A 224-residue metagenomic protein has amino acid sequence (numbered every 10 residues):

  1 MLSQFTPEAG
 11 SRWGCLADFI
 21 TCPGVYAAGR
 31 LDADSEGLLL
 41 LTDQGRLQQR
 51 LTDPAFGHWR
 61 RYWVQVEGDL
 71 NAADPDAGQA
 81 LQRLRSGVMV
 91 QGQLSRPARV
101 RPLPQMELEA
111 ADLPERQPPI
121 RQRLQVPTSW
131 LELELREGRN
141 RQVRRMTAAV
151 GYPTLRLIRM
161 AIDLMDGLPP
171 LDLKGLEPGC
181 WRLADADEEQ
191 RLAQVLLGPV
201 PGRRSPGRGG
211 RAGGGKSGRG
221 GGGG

Functional and structural regions predicted by a protein language model:
M1-P201: RNA pseudouridine synthases
R203-G224: Intrinsically disordered, low-complexity arginine-rich tails of RNA-binding/processing proteins
